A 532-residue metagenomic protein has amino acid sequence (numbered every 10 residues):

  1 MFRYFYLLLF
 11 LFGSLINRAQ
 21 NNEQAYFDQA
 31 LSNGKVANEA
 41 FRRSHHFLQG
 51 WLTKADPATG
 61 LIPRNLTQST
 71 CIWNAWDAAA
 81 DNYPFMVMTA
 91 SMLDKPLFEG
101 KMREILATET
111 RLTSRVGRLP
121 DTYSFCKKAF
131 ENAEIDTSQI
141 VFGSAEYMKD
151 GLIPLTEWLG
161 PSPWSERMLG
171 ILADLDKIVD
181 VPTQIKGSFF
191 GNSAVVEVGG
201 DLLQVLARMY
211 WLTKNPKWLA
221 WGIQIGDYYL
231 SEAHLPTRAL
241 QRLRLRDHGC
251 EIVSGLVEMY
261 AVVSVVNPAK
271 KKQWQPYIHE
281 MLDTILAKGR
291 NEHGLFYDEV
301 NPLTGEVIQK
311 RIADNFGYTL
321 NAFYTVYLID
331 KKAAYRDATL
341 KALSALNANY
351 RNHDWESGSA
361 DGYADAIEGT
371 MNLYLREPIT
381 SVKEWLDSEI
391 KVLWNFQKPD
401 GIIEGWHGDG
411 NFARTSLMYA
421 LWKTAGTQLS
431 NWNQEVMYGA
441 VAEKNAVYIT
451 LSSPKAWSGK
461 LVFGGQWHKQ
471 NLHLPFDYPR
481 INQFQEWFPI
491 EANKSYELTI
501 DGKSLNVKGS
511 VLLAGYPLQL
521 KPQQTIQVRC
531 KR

Functional and structural regions predicted by a protein language model:
M1-N22: Bacterial Sec-dependent N-terminal signal peptides
Q20-C530: Glycan-recognition and catalytic cores of secretory/periplasmic carbohydrate-active enzymes
